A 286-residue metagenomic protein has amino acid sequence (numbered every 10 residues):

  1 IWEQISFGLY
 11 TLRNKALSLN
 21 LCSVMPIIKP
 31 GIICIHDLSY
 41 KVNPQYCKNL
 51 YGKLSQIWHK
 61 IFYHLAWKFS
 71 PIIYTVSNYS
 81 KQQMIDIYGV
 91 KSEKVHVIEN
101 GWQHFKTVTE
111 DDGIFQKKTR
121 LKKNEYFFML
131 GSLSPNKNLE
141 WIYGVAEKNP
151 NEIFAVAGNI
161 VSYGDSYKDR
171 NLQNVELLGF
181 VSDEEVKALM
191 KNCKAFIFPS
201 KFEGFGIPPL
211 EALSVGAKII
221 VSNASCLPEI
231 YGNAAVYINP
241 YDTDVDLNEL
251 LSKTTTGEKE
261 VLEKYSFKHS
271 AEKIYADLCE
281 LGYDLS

Functional and structural regions predicted by a protein language model:
I1-S286: Carbohydrate transferase catalytic cores enriched for Leloir-type hexosyltransferases
